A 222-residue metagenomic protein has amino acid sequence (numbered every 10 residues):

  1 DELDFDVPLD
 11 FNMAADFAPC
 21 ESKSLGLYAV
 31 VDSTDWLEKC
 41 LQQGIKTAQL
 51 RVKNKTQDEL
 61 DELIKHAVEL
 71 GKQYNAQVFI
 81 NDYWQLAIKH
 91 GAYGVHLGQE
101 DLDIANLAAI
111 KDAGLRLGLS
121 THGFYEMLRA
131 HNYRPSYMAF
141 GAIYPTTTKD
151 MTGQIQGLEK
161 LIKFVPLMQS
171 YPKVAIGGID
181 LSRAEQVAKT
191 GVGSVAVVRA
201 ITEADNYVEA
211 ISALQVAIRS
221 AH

Functional and structural regions predicted by a protein language model:
D1-K39, A109, I162-P166: N-terminal amphipathic alpha-helix/helix-capping segment at the start of soluble metabolic enzymes
K23-V31, A48-L50, V78-I80, V95-L97 (+4 more regions): Hydrophobic faces of well-ordered beta-strands that scaffold small-molecule active sites in alpha/beta enzyme cores
V30-T34, K53, Y83, E100 (+4 more regions): Active-site beta-loop-alpha junctions enriched in small/polar residues
D32-T47, H90, F124-G141, P145 (+1 more regions): Alpha/beta enzyme core
E38-Q73: Glycine-rich beta-alpha loop segments
R51-K53, Q99-L107, A139-T152, A184-A217: Glycine-rich phosphate-binding active-site loops on the catalytic face of alpha/beta enzymes
D61-D82, Q99, L107-G123, G153-A175 (+2 more regions): Alpha-helix-loop-beta-strand connector modules within alpha/beta enzyme cores
V78-Y93, H122-R134, V165-S170, V174 (+2 more regions): Catalytic cores of alpha/beta
